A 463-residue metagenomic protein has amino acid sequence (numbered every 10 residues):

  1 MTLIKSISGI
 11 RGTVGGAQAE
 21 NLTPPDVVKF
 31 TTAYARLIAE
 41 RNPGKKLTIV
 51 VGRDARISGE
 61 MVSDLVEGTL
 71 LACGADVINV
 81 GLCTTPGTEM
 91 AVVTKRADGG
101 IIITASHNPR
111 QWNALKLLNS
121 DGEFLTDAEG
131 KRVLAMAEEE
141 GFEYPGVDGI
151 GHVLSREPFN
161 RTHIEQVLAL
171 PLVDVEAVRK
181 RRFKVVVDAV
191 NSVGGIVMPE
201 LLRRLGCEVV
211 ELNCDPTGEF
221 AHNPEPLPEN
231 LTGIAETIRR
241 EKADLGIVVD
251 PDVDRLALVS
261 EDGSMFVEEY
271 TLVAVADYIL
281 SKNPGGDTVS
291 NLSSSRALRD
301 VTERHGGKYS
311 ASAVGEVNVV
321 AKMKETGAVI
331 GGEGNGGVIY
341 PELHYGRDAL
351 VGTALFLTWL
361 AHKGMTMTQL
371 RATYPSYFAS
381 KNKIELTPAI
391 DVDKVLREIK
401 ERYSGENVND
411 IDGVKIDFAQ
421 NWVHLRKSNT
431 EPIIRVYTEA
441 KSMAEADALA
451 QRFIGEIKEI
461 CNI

Functional and structural regions predicted by a protein language model:
M1-G68, A72-C73, V153-V185: An N-terminal, well-structured beta->alpha segment
T13, N113-E241: Gly/Ser/Thr-enriched, mixed-charge loops and adjacent short helices that form phosphate/oxyanion-binding elements
R36, T48-W112, E200-V259: N-terminal small/polar loop signature for handling phosphorylated ligands or for N-terminal nucleophile
V51-R53, V187-A189, S260, E342 (+1 more regions): Short glycine-centered, acidic/aromatic-flanked micro-motifs in structured strand/loop junctions that mark active-site
L117-S120, A257-E261, I339-P341: Short beta-strand-to-turn element immediately C-terminal to the catalytic PLP-Schiff-base lysine in fold type I
K131-E165, A169, S260-G334, I339: Proline/glycine-rich low-complexity loops and linkers
L245, S281-I463: Phosphate-binding and adjacent anionic-ligand microenvironments
